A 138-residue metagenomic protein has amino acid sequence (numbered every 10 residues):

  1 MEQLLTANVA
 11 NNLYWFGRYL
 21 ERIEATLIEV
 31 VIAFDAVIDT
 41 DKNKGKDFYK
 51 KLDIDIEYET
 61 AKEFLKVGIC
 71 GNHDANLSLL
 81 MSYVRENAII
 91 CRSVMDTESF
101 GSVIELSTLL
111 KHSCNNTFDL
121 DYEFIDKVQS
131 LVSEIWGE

Functional and structural regions predicted by a protein language model:
M1-E138: Alpha-helical transmembrane segments and their helix-helix packing motifs
